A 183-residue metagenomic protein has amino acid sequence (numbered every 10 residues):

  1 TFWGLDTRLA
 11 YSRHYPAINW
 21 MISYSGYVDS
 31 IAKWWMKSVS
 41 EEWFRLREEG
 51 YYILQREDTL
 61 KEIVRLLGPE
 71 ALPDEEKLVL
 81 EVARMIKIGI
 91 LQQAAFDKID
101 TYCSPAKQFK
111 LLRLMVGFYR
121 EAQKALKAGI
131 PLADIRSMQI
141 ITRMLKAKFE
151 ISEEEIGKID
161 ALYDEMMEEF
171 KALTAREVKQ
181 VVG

Functional and structural regions predicted by a protein language model:
T1-R143, E155: P-loop NTPase catalytic core
L126-G183: C-terminal amphipathic alpha-helical interaction region
